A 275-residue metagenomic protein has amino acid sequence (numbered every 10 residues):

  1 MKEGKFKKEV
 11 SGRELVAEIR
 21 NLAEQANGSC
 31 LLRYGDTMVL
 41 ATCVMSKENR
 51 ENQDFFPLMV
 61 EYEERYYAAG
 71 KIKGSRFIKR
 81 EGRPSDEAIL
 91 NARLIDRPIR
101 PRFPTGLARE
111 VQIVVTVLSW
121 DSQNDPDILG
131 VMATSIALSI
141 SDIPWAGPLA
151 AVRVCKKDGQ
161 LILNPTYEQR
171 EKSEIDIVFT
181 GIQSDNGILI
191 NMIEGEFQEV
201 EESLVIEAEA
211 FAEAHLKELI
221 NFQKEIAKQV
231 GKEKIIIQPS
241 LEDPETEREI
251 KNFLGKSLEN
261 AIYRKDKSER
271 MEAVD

Functional and structural regions predicted by a protein language model:
M1-G12, I89-I95, A133-I136, R153-V154 (+1 more regions): A short, contiguous, amphipathic alpha-helix enriched in charged residues
M1-L58, K256-D275: N-terminal, positively charged regions that mediate nucleic acid binding
K7-S11, L22-A26, L31-R33, R50-N52 (+6 more regions): Solvent-exposed alpha-helices and their adjacent loops that cap or buttress functional pockets in soluble metabolic
V16, L40, I95, T105-K156: Glycine-rich anion/phosphate-binding loop at the beta-strand->alpha-helix junction
A26-Q112, V117-N124, E194, V205: Glycine-rich, flexible beta-strand/loop modules in the N-terminal catalytic cores of phosphate-handling
E81-L90, Q123-I128, I143, G195 (+4 more regions): Ordered, soluble secondary-structure elements with a strong preference for glycine-centered loop motifs and nearby
P144-R264: Mobile "lid/hinge" segments at catalytic clefts and subdomain interfaces of large enzymes
